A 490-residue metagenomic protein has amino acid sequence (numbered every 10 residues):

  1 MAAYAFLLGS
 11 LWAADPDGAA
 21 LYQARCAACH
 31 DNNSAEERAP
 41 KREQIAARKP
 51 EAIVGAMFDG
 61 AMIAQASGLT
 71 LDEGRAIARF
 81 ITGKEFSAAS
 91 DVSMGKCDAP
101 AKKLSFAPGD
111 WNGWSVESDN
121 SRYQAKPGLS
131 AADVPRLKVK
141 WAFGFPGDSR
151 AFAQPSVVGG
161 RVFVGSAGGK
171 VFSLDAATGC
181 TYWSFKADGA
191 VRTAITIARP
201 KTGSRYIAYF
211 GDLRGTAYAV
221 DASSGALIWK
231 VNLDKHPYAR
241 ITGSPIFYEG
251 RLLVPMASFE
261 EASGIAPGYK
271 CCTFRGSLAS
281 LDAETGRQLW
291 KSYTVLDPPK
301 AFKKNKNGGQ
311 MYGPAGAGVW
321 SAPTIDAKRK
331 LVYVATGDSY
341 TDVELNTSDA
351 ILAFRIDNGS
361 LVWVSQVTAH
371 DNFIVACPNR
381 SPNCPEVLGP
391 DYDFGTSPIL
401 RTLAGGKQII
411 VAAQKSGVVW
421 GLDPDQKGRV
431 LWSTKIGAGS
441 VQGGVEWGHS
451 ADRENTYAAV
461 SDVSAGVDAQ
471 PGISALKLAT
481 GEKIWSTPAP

Functional and structural regions predicted by a protein language model:
L8-L21, D98-P100: Electrostatic cytochrome c docking/interface patches
A19-Q23, A27-Q65: Gly/Gly-Pro-rich "capping" loops immediately C-terminal to redox-active cysteine motifs in periplasmic/lumenal
E36-R38, S118-Q124, G147-A153, F172 (+1 more regions): Short, solvent-exposed loop/turn elements at domain surfaces
Q65-D91: C-terminal capping alpha-helices of c-type cytochrome domains
G95-K140, T294-P299: Blade/loop signatures of beta-propeller domains
Q124-A132, R136-V157, V162-F163: Asp/Glu-centered strand-loop micro-motifs enriched in Gly/Pro and often flanked by an aromatic residue
A132-P146, V171-V191, T196-S204, Y209-A239 (+5 more regions): Extracytoplasmic/lumenal domain signature
